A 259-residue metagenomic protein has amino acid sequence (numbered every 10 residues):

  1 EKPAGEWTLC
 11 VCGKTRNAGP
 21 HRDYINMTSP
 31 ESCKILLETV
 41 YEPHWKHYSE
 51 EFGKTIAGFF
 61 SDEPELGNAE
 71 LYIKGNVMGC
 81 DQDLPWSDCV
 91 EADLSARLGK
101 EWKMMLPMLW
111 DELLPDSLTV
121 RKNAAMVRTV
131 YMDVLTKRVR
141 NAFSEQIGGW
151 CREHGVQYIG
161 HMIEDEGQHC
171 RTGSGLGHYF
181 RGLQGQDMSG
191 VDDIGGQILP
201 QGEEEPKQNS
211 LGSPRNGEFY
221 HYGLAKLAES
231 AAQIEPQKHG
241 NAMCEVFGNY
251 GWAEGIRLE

Functional and structural regions predicted by a protein language model:
E1-T129, T136-K137, N141: Mature extracytoplasmic enzyme cores
Y41-W45, G148, E229: Generic structural signal for well-ordered alpha-helical scaffold segments
A142, Q146, H154-E259: Hydrophobic targeting/anchoring helices
